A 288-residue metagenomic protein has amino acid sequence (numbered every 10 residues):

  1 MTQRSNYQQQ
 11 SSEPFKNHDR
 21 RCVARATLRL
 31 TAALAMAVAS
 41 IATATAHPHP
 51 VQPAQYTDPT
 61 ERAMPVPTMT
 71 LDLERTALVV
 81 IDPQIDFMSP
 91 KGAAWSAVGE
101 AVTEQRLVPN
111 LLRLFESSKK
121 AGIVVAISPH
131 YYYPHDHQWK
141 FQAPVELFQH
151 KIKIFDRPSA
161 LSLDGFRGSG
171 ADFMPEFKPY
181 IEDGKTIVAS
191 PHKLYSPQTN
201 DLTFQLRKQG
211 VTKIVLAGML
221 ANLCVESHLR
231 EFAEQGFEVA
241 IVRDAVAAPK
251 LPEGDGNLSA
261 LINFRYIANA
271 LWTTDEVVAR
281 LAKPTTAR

Functional and structural regions predicted by a protein language model:
M1-A26: N-terminal secretory signal peptides that target proteins for export/translocation
T2, F15, A46-A77, D86 (+4 more regions): Active-site-adjacent betaalpha module
T27-I41: Bacterial N-terminal signal peptides
T76, G92-S118, I123-V124: A short alpha/beta connector and helix-capping loop motif
V79-I81: Short hydrophobic beta-strand that contains or immediately precedes a catalytic carboxylate
P83-M88, A93: Short connector loops/turns at beta-strand edges and beta->alpha or beta->beta junctions
I123-H130, V242: Short beta-strand segments at enzyme active-site cores
Y133-H137: Short catalytic/ligand-binding loop motif for oxyanion handling, primarily in non-cytosolic enzymes, centered on
